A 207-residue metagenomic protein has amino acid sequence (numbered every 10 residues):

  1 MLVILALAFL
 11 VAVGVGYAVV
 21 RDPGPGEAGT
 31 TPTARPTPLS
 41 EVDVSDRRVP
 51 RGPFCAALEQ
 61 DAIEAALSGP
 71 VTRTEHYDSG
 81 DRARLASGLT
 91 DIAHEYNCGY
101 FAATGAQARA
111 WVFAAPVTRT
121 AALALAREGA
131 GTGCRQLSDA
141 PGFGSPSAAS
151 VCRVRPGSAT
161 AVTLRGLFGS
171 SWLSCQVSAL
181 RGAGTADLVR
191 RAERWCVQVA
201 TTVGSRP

Functional and structural regions predicted by a protein language model:
M1-T30: Hydrophobic single-pass membrane-targeting/anchoring helices
D22-P207: A small/polar (G/S/T-enriched), proline-flanked helix-loop surface module common in exported/cell-envelope proteins
